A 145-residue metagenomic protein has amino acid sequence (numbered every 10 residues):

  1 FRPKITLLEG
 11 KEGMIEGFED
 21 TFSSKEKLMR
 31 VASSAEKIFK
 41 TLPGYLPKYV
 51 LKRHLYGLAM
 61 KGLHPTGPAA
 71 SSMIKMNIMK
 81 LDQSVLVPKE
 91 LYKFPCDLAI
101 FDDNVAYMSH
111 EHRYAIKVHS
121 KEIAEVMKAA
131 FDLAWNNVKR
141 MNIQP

Functional and structural regions predicted by a protein language model:
F1-K4: Short, charged amphipathic alpha-helical surface segments
L8-H119, I123, M127: Hydrophobic protein-protein interaction segments
I116-P145: Signature of lipid phosphatidyltransferase scaffolds
